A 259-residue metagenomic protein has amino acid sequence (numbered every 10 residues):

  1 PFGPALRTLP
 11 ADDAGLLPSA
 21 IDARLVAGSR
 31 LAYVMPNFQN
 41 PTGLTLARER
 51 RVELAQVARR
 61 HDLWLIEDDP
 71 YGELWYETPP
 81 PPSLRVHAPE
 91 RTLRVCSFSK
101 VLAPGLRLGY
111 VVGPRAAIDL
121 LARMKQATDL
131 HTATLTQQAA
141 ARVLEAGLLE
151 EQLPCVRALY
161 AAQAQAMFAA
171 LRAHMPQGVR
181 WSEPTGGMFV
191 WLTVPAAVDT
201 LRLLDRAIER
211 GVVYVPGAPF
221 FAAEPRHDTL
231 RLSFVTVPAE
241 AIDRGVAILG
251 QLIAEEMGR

Functional and structural regions predicted by a protein language model:
P1-R259: PLP-dependent class I/II
